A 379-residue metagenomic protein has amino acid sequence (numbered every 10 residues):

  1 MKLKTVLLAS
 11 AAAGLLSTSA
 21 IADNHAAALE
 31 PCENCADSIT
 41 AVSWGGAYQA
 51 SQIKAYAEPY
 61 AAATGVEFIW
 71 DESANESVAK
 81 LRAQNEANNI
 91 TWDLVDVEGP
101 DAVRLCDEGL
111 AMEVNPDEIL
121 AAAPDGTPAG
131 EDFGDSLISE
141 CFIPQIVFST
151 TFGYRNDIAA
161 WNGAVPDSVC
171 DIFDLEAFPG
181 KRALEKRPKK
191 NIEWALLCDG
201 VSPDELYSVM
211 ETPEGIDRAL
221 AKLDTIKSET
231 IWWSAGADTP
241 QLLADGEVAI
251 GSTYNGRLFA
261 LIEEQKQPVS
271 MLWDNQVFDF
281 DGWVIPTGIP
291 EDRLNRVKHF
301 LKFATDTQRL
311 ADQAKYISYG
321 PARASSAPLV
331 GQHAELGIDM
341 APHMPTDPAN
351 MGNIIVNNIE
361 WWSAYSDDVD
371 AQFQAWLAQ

Functional and structural regions predicted by a protein language model:
M1-I39, Q379: Short, low-complexity disordered leader/linker segments with a strong preference for bacterial N-terminal type II
D23-R104: Early extracytoplasmic/lumenal segment of secretory-pathway proteins
G46-S51, T91-W92, D96-D238: Extracytoplasmic ligand-binding site segments that recognize negatively charged/polar headgroups
A102-R104, I250-Q267: A ligand-binding cleft/hinge motif common to bilobed small-molecule-binding domains
G153-I158, L196-L197, F280-R293, D312-K315: A bilobed periplasmic-binding-protein/Venus flytrap-type ligand-binding module shared by bacterial periplasmic
I216-I226, E264-T287, L336: Periplasmic-binding protein-like
P286-N353: Mature extracytoplasmic/periplasmic domains
T346-Q379: Conserved C-terminal helix/tail region of periplasmic/extracytoplasmic solute-binding proteins
